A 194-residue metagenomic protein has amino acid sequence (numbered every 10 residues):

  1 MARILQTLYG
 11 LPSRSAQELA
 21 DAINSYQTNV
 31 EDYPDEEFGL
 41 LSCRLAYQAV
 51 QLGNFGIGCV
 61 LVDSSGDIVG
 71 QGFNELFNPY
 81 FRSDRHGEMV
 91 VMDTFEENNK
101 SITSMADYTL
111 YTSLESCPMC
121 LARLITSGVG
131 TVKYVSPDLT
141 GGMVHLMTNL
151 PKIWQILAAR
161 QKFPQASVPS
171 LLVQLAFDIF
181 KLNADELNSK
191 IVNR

Functional and structural regions predicted by a protein language model:
M1-Q48, S116, A122-R194: Zinc-dependent deaminase
A49-G53: Short loop/turn motifs at secondary-structure junctions and domain boundaries
I57-D63: Short beta-strand scaffold segments in enzyme catalytic cores
D63, R85-M89, V168: A structural motif shared across PLP-dependent enzymes of the aminotransferase-like
D67-L76: Short beta->alpha transition motifs characteristic of CBS
G70-Q71, G87-S104: Glycine/small-residue-rich phosphate/adenosyl-binding loop
E75-V90: A short, polar/charged loop-to-alpha-helix boundary motif
S104-L114: Immediate flanking context of iron-sulfur cluster ligation sites
